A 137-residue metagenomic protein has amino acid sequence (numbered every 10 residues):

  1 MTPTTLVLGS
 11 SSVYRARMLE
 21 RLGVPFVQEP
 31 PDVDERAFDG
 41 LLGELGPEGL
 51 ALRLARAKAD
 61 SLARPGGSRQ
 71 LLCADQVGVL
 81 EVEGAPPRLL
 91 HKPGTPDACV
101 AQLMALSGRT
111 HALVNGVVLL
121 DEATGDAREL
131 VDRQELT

Functional and structural regions predicted by a protein language model:
T2-L6, E20, E44-T137: Anionic-ligand binding patches
T5-P30: N-terminal G-site helix/loop of the GST-like fold
R17, R36-A37, A101: Short alpha-helical interface patches
G23-L45, R128-R133: Short glycine-rich, Thr/Ser-proximal phosphate-binding strand/loop in the N-terminal lobe of ATP-dependent enzymes
